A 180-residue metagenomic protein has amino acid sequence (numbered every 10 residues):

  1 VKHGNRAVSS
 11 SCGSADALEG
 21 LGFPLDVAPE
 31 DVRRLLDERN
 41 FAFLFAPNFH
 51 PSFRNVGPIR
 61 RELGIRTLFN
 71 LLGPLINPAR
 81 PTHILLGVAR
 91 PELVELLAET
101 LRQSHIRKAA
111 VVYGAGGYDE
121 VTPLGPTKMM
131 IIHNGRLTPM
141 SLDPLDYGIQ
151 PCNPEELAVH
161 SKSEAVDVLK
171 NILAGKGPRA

Functional and structural regions predicted by a protein language model:
V1-D26: Substrate-binding N-lobe of the ribokinase-like
E19-D26, D31-A180: Glycine-rich anion-binding loops and their surrounding alpha/beta cores
